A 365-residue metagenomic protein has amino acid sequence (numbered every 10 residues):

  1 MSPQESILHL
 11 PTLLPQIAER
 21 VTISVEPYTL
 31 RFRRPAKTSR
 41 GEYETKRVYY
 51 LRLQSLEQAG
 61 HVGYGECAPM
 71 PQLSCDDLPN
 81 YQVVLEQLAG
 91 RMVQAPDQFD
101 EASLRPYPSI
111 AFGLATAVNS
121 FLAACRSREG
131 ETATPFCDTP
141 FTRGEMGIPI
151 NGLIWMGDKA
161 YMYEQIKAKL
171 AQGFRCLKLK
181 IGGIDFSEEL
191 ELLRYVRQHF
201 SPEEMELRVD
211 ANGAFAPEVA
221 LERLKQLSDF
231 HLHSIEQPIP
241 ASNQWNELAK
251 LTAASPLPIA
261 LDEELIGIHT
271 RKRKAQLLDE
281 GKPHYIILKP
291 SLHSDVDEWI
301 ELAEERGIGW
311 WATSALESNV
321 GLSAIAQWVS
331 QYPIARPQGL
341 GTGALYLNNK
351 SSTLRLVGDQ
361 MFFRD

Functional and structural regions predicted by a protein language model:
S2-L207, N212-A214, L221, K225-S228 (+1 more regions): N-terminal capping/lid subdomain adjacent to the active-site entrance of alpha/beta enzymes
Y28, Q54, C67-A68, S291 (+2 more regions): Short, loop-centered acidic/histidine patches that primarily coordinate divalent metals
A89-M92, P96, D100, H284 (+2 more regions): A short pocket-lining beta-strand/turn micro-motif at the edge of beta-sheets
I184-S323, Q327-V329, Y346-L356: Catalytic core of soluble alpha/beta enzymes
P333-A344: Short helix/strand-capping turn motifs
